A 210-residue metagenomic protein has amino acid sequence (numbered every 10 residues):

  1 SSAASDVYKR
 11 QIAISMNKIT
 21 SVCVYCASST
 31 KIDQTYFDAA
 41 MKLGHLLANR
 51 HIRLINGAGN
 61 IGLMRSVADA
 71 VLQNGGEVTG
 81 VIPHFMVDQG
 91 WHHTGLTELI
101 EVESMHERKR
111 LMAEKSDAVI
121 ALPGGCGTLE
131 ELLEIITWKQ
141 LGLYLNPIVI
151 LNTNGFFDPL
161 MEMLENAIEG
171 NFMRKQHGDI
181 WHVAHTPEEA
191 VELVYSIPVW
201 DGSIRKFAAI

Functional and structural regions predicted by a protein language model:
S1-Y8: Short, small-residue-biased leader/transition segments that mark boundaries at the very start of proteins
V7, C23-C26, C126: Generic recognition of cysteine residues
N17-K115, N154-L193, P198-I210: A cross-family phosphate/adenosyl-ligand binding-site feature
A58, I82, V102-E103, L122-G124 (+3 more regions): Short beta->alpha connector loops at strand-helix junctions that form conserved, small/polar/Pro-enriched
E107-G142, V149, W200-K206: Active-site/ligand-binding-proximal alpha/beta "capping" segment
